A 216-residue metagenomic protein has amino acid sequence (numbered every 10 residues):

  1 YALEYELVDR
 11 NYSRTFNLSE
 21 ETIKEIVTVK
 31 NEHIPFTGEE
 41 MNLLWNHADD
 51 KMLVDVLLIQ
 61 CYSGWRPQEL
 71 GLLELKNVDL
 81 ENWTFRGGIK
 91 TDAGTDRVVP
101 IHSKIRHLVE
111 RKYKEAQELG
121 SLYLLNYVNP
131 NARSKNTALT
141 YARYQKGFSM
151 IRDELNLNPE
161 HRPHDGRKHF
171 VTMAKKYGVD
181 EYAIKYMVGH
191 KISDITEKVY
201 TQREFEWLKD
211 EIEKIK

Functional and structural regions predicted by a protein language model:
Y1-E6, F16, I101, Y144: Non-catalytic DNA-binding core/recognition domains of DNA-processing enzymes
L3-R14, Y113-L119: Proline-centered turn/helix-capping motifs that create local helix->coil transitions or kinks
V8-R10, R14-P67, G71, R167: Basic, Lys/Arg- and aromatic-enriched nucleic-acid-binding interface segment
N17-I23, E40, S63, L72-K114: Conserved tyrosine-mediated DNA breakage-rejoining catalytic core shared by Y-recombinases
L58, Y62, Q68-E69, D165-K191: C-terminal catalytic core of tyrosine-transesterase DNA break-rejoin enzymes
N77-N82, N158, V179-V199: Short, polar N-cap/turn motifs at the start of nucleic acid-interacting alpha helices
G88-A93, V188-K214: Catalytic-site neighborhood detector that most strongly recognizes the C-terminal catalytic loop/helix of tyrosine
H102-N158: Active-site/catalytic core of tyrosine-dependent DNA strand-transfer enzymes
